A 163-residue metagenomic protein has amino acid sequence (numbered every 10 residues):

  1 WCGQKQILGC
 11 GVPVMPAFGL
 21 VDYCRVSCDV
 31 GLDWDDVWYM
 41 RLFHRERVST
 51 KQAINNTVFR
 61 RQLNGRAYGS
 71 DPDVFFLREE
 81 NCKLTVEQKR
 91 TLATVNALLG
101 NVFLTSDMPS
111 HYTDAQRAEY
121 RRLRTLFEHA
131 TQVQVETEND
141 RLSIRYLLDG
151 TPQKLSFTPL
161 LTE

Functional and structural regions predicted by a protein language model:
W1-H111: Glycan-recognition surfaces
I7, V37, R47, Q116-R117 (+2 more regions): Intrinsic disorder/low-complexity segments enriched in polar/small residues
R25-V30, L123-Q132, L148-L155: Short, charged low-complexity intrinsically disordered segments located at boundaries of structured domains
S27-M40, T131-E138, F157-T162: Short, Lys/Arg-enriched charge-dense amphipathic segments
V86, R90-L92, N96-L104, V135-E163: Carbohydrate-binding surface patches
A93-T137: Aromatic- and carboxylate-lined catalytic core of secreted/periplasmic carbohydrate-active enzymes
